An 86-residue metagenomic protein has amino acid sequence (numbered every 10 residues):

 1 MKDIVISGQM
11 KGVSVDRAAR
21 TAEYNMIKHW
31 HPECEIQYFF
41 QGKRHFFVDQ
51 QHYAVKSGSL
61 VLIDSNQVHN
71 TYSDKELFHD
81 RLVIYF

Functional and structural regions predicted by a protein language model:
M1-L60, Q67, K75: Generic protein-terminus/edge-of-domain signal
N66-Y85: Ligand-binding loop in jelly-roll beta-barrel domains
